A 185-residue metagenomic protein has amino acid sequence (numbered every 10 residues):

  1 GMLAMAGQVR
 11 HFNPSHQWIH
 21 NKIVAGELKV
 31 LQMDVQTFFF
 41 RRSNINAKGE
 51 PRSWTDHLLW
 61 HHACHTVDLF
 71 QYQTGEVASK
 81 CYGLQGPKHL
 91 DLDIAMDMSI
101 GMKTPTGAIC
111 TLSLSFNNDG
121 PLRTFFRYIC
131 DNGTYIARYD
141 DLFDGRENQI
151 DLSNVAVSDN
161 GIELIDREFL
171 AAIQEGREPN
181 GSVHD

Functional and structural regions predicted by a protein language model:
G1, D151-D185: C-terminal helical cap and adjacent loop that interface with cofactors, partners, or active-site loops
M2-A6, R10-L84, K88-L90: Predominantly a Rossmann-like dinucleotide-binding segment in NAD(P)-dependent oxidoreductases
Q8-H11, F116-N118, D185: Structured beta->alpha junctions
H16-W18, R42-G49, D93-A95, T124-F125 (+2 more regions): Short aromatic-enriched loop/helix-cap "lid" or pocket-rim segments at secondary-structure transitions that line
I23-V24, K48-E50, M98-S99, R127-C130 (+1 more regions): Short, charged/polar low-complexity linear motifs in solvent-exposed/disordered segments
V24, G120-F125, R146-V155: A short, polar/proline- and glycine-enriched secondary-structure boundary/capping micro-motif
K29, F39, W54, M102-K103 (+3 more regions): Short, intrinsically disordered/low-complexity patches at protein termini and at juxtamembrane boundaries
H61, H65-D141, D166-E178: Contiguous beta-strand/loop segments that form the cofactor/metal-binding neighborhood of enzyme cores
